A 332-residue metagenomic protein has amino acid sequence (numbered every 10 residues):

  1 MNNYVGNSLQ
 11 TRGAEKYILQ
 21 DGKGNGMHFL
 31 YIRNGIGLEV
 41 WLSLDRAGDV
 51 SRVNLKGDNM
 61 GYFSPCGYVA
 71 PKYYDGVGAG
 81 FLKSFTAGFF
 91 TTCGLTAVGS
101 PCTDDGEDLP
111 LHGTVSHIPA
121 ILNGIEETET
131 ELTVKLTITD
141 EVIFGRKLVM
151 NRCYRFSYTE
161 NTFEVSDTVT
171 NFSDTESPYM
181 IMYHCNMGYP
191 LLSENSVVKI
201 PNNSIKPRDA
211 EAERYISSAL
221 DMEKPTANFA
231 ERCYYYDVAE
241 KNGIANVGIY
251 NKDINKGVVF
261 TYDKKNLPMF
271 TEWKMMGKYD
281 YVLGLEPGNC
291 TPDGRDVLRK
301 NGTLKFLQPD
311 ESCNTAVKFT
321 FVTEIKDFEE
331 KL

Functional and structural regions predicted by a protein language model:
M1-E164, T175-P178, N186-K224, V238-L332: Surface-exposed acidic/polar loop and edge beta-strand patches at domain peripheries
M222-Y234: Solvent-exposed, flexible loop/coil segments flanking beta-strands in beta-rich domains
